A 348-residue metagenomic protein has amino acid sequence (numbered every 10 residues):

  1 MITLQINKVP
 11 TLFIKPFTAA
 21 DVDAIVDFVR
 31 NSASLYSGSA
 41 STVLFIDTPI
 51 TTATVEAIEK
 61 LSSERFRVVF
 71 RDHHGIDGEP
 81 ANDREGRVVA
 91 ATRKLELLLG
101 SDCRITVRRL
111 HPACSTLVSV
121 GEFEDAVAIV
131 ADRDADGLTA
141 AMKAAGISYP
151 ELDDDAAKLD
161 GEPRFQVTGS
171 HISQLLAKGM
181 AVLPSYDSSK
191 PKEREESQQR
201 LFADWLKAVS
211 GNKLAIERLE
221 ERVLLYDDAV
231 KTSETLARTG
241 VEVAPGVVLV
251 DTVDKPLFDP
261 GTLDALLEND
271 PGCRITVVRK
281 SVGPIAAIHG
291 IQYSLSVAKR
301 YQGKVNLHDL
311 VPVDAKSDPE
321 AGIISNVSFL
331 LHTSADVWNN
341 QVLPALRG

Functional and structural regions predicted by a protein language model:
M1-A181, V209, K213-G348: Replace "Mg2+/Mn2+-dependent" with "divalent metal-dependent
K190-E193, Q198-K207, N212: Eukaryote-biased recognition of electropositive, low-complexity segments and basic polyanion/acidic-motif-binding
